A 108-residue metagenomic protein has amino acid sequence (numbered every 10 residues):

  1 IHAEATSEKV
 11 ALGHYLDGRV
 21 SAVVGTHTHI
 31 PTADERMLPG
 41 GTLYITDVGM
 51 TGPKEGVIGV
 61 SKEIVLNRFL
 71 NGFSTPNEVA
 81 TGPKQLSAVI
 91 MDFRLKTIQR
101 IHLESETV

Functional and structural regions predicted by a protein language model:
I1-A3: Active-site rim beta-loop-alpha module in soluble metabolic enzymes
T6-V79: Conserved beta-sheet core of the metallophosphoesterase superfamily
I64-V108: A short C-terminal boundary segment appended to hydrolase-like catalytic domains
